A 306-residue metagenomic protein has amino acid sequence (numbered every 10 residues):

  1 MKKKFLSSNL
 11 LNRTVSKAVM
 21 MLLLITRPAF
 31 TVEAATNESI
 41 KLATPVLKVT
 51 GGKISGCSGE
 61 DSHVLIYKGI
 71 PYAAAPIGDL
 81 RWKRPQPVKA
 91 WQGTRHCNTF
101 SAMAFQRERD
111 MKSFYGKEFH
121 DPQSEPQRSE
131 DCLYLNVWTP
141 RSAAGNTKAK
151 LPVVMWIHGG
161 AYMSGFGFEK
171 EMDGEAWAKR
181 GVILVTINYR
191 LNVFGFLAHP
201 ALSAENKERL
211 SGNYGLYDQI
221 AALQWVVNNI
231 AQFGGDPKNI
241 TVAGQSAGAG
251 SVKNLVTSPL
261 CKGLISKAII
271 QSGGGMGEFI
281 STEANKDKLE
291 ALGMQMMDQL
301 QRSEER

Functional and structural regions predicted by a protein language model:
K2, V32-N213, P237: Non-catalytic accessory segments of hydrolases
K2-A18: Bacterial N-terminal signal peptides that target proteins for export
K17-P28: Bacterial N-terminal signal peptides
G93-Q123, A204, E208-G212, Y217 (+4 more regions): Mature extracellular catalytic domain of secreted serine hydrolases with alpha/beta-hydrolase catalytic cores
V226: A glycine-rich beta-to-alpha transition motif near the start of alpha/beta enzyme domains, typified by
F233-Q245: Alpha/beta-hydrolase fold nucleophile elbow
